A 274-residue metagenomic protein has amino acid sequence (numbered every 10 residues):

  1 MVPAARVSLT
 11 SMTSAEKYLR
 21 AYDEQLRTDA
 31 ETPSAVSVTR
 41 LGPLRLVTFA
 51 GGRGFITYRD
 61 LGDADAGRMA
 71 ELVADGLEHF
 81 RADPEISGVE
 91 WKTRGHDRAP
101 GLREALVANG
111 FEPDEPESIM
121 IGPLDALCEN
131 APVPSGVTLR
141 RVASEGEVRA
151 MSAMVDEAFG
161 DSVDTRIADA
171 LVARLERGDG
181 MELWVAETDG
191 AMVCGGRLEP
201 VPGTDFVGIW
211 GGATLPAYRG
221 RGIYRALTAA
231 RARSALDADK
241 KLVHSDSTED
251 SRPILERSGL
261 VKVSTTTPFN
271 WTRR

Functional and structural regions predicted by a protein language model:
M1-P84, R98-A99: N-terminal charged segments
V2-T28, L61, D65, E117-I119 (+3 more regions): Short amphipathic alpha-helix that is part of the acyltransferase structural core
V2-T39, F111, S118-A131, T188 (+2 more regions): Terminal substrate-recognition subdomain of acyl/acetyltransferases
S37-G42, R98-E112, E182-G196: Conserved beta-hairpin
G51-A64, R94, D205-P216: Conserved acetyl-CoA binding element of GNAT-fold acetyltransferases
R68-L77, W210-P216, G220-D237, P253 (+1 more regions): Conserved acetyl-CoA-binding loop-helix of GNAT-fold acetyltransferases
M69-G146, S245, S251, T267-W271: Acyl-donor-binding surface of acyltransferase catalytic domains
V163-A217: A conserved beta-strand-loop-helix scaffold within acyl/acetyltransferase catalytic domains
